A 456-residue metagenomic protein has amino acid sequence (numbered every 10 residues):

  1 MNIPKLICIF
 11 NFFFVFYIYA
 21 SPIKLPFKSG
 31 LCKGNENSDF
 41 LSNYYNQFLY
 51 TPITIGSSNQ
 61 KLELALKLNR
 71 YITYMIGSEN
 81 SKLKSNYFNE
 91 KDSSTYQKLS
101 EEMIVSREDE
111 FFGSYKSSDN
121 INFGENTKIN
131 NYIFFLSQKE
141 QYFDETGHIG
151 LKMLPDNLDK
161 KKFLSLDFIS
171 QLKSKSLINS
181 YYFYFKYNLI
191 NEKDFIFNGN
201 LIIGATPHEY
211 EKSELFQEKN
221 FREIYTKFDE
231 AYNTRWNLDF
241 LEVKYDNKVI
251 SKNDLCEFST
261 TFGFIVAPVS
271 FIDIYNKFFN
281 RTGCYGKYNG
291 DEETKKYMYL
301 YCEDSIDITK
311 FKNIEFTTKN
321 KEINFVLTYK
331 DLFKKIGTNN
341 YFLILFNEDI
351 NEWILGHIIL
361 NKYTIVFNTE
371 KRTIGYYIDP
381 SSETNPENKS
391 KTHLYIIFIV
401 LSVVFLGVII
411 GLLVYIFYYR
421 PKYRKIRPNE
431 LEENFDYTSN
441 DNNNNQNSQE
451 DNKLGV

Functional and structural regions predicted by a protein language model:
P4-A20: Cleavable N-terminal signal peptides of Sec/SRP-targeted secreted and luminal proteins
Y19-I23, G30, F135-E140, A267 (+2 more regions): Aspartic protease catalytic domain
S21-Y45, N122, T127-I250, N340-I344: Aspartyl protease catalytic domain
K33-S38, Y44-D144, Y285-Y288, E292 (+1 more regions): Signature of the N-terminal lobe/flap region of pepsin-like aspartyl proteases
I53-I55, L62-L68, T73-M75, H148 (+4 more regions): Short hydrophobic beta-strand that contains or immediately precedes a catalytic carboxylate
N69-Y71, K139-Q141, L154-D156, I190 (+9 more regions): Conserved beta-strand elements of beta-rich interaction domains across eukaryotes, especially beta-propellers
D254-K296: Extracytoplasmic, non-cytosolic globular domains
